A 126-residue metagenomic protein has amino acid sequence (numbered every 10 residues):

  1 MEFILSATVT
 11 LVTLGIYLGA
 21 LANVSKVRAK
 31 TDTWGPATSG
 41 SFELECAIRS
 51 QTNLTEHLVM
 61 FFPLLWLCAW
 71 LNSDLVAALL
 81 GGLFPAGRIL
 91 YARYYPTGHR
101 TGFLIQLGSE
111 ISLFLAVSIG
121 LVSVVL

Functional and structural regions predicted by a protein language model:
F3-D32: N-terminal signal-anchor transmembrane alpha helix
S6-T13, A77-F84, Q106-S109: Hydrophobic alpha-helical transmembrane segments of polytopic
A22-R49: Cytosolic, membrane-interface loops and tails of multi-pass inner-membrane proteins
E45-N53, A78-L79: Short, amphipathic, aromatic/basic-enriched membrane-interface segments that mark the entry/exit of transmembrane
T52-L65: Core segments of transmembrane alpha-helices that mediate helix-helix packing or line hydrophobic substrate/ligand
A69-Y95: Hydrophobic alpha-helical transmembrane segments and immediately flanking/interface helices in integral membrane
L90-S112: Interfacial loop-to-transmembrane junctions
L115-L126: Juxtamembrane boundary at the C-terminal end of a transmembrane helix
